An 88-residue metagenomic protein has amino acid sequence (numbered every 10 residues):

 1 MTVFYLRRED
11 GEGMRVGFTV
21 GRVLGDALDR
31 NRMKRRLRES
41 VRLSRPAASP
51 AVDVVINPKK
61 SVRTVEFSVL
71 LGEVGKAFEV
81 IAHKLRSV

Functional and structural regions predicted by a protein language model:
M1-V88: Positively charged, solvent-exposed patches that mediate nucleic-acid binding
